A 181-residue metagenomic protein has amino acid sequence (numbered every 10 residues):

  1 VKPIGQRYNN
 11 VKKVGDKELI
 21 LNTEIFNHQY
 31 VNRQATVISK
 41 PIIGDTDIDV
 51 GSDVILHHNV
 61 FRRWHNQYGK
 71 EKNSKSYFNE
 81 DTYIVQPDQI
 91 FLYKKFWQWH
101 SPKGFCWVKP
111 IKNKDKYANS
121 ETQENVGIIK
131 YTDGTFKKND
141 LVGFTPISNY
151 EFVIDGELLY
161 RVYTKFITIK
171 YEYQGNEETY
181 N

Functional and structural regions predicted by a protein language model:
V1-N181: Acidic-enriched and Gly/Ser
